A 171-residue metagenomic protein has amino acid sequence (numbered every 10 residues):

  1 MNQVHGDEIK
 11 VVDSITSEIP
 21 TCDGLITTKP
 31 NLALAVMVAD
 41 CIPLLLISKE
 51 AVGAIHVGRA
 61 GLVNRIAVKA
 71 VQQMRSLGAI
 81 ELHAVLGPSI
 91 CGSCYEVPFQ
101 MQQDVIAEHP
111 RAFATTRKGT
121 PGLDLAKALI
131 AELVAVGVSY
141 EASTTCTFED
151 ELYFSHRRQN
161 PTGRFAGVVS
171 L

Functional and structural regions predicted by a protein language model:
M1-L171: Active-site microenvironment for binding and transforming phosphate-containing groups
